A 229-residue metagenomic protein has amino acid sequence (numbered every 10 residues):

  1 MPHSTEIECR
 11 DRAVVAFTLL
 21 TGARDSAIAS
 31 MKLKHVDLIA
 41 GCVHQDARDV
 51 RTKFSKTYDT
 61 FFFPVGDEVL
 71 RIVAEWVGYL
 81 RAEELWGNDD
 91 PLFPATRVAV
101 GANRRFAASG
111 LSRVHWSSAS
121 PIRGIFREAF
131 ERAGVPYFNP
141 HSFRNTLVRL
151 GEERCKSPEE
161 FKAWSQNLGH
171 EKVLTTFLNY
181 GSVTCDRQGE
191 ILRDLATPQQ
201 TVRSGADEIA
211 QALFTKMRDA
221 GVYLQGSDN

Functional and structural regions predicted by a protein language model:
M1-D25: Basic, Lys/Arg- and aromatic-enriched nucleic-acid-binding interface segment
H3-S4, L111-Q166, H170-V173: Short, basic (Lys/Arg/His-rich) helix/loop patches that form interaction surfaces in the mid-to-C-terminal regions
R10, R24, Y58-F61, L80 (+1 more regions): Short, cationic motifs built from Arg/Lys/His that form the positively charged side of catalytic pockets
F17-M31, R154-P158, H170-E171: A short, glycine-centered helix-capping/turn motif at helix boundaries that positions DNA-contacting or catalytic
S30-E84, N88-D89: Conserved tyrosine-mediated DNA breakage-rejoining catalytic core shared by Y-recombinases
G66-P136: Active-site/catalytic core of tyrosine-dependent DNA strand-transfer enzymes
L168-Q200: Catalytic-site neighborhood detector that most strongly recognizes the C-terminal catalytic loop/helix of tyrosine
R187, R193-N229: C-terminal secondary-structure termini that scaffold catalytic or DNA-interacting sites
